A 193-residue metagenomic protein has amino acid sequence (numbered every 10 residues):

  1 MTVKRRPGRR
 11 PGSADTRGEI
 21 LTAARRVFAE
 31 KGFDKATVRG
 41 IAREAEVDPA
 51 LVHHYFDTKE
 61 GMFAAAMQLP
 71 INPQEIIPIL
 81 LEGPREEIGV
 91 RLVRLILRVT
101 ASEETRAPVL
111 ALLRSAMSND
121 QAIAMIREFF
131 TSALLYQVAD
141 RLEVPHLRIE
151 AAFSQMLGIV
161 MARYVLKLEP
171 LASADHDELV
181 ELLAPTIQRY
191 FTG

Functional and structural regions predicted by a protein language model:
M1-V47, D57-G61: Basic, helix-initiating cap at the start of DNA-binding domains
A50: Key DNA-contact positions within bacterial/archaeal DNA-binding proteins
K59, P70, E104, I126-F130 (+2 more regions): Hydrophobic/aromatic residues within well-ordered alpha-helical segments
A64-L92: Amphipathic alpha-helical linker/stalk segments
G89, V93, R106-V109: A general structural signal for well-ordered alpha-helical segments in protein cores
I96, V109-A116, A152-V160: Short alpha-helical scaffolding segments that buttress acidic/His motifs in well-ordered protein cores
T100-T131: Amphipathic alpha-helical segments used for helix-helix packing
I123-E128, V138-Y190: Hydrophobic/aromatic-rich alpha-helical bundle segments in the mid-to-C-terminal region
